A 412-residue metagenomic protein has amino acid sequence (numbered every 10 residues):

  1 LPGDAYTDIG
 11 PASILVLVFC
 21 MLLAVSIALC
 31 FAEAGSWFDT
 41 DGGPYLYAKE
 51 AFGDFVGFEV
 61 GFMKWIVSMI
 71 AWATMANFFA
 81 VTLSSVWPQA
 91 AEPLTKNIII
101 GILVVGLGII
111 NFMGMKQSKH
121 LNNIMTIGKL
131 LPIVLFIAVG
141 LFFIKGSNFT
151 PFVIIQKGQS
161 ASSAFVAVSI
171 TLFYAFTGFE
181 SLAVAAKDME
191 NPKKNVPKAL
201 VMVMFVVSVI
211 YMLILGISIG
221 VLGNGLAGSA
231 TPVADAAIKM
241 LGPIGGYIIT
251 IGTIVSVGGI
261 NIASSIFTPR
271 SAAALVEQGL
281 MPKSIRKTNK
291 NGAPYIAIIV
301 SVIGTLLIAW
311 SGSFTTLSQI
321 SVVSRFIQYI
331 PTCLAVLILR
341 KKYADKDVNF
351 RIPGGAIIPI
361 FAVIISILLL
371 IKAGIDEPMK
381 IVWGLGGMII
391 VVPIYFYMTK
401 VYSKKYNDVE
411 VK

Functional and structural regions predicted by a protein language model:
L1-D4, I110-K116, K145-G146, L226 (+5 more regions): Transmembrane helix-loop junctions in multi-pass membrane proteins
D4-D8, V16, V25-V104, I109-F112 (+4 more regions): Hydrophobic transmembrane alpha-helices that form the core helical bundles of multi-pass secondary transporters
P11-I14, A90-T95, I124-G246, T250-I251 (+1 more regions): Helix-loop-helix junctions that connect adjacent transmembrane segments in multi-pass membrane transporters
L46-Y47, S84-Q89, V168, A199-S264 (+2 more regions): TM-loop-TM module centered on a large, flexible mid-protein loop between adjacent transmembrane helices in multi-pass
K49, A76-I99, P132, D188-K193 (+5 more regions): Helix-loop-helix connectors at the membrane interface of multi-pass transporters/channels
T82, V86, V105-I109, I137 (+6 more regions): Alpha-helical transmembrane segments of multipass membrane proteins
T95-G146, Q159, L200, M204 (+3 more regions): Membrane-interface loop-to-helix entry segments
L121, S284-Y295, Y329-K380, Y402-V411: C-terminal membrane-solvent junction of multi-pass transporters and transport-like membrane proteins
